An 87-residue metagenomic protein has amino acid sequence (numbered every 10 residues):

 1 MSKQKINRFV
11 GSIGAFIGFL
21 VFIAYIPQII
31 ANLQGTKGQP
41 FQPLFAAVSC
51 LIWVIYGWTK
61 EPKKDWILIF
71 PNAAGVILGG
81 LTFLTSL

Functional and structural regions predicted by a protein language model:
M1-L87: Alpha-helical membrane-protein topology signature
